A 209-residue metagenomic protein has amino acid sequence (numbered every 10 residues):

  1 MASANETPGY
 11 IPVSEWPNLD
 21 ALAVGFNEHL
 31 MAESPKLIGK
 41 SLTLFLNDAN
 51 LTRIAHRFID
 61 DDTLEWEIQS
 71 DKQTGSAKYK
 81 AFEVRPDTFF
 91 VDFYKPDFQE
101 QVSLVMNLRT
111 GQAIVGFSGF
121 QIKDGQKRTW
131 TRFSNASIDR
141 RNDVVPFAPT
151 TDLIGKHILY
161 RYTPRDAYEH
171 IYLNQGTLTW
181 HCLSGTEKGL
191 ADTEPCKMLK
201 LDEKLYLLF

Functional and structural regions predicted by a protein language model:
A2-N27, K40-S41, F45-D48, D71 (+1 more regions): Large eukaryotic, non-enzymatic subunits of multiprotein complexes that serve as scaffolds/tethers, characterized by
N27-S41, V144-H157: N-terminal helix-cap/turn-to-beta initiation motif at the start of protein domains
P35-K40, A55-L64, E83-T88, D97 (+4 more regions): Short, solvent-exposed coil/turn segments at beta-strand boundaries
L42-N47, E65-I68, F90-K95, I158-Y162 (+2 more regions): Short beta-strand segments that buttress and anchor functional surface loops
L44-F82, D166-L199: N-terminal glycine/threonine-rich, aromatic-flanked beta-hairpin/loop signature
S76-K78, V84-K95, Q101-V102: Blade-loop segments of beta-propeller domains
Y94, E100-N107, E187, P195 (+1 more regions): Long compositionally biased, domain-poor regions of proteins
Q112-P164: Surface-exposed beta-loop interaction hotspot
